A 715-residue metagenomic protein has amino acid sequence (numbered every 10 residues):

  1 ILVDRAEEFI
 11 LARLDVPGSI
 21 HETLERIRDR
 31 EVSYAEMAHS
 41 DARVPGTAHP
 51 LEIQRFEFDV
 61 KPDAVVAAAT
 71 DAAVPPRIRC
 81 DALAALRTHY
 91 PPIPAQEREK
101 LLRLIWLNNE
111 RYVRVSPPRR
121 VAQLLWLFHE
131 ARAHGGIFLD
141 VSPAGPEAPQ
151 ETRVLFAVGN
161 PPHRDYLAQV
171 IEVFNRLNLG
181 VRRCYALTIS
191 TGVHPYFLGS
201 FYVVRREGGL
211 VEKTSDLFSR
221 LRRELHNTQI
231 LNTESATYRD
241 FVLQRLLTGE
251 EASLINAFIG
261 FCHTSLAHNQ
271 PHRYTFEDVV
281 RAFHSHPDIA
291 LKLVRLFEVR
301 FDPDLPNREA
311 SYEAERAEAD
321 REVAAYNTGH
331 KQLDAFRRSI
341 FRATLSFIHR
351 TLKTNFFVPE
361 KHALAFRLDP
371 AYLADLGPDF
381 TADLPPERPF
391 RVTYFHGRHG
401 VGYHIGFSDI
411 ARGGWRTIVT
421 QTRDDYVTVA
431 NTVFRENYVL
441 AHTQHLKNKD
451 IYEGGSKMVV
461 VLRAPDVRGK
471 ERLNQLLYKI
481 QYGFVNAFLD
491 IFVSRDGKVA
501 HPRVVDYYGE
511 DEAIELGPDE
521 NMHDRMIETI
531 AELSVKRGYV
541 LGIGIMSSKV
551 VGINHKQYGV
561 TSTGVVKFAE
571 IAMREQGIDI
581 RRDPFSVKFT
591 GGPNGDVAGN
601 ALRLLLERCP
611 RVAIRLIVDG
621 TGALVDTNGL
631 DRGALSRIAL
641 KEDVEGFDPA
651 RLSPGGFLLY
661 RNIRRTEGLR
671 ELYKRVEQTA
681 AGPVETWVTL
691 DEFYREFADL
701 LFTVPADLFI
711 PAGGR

Functional and structural regions predicted by a protein language model:
I1-R398, H404, T417-A430, Q475-L476 (+5 more regions): Non-catalytic interaction/regulatory segments
G18, D165, Q169, D216 (+14 more regions): Conserved active-site and cofactor/substrate-binding residues in soluble primary-metabolism enzymes
Q150-T152, G413-Q421, V540-N554, G668-A681 (+1 more regions): Gly-rich Lys/Arg/Thr-decorated short loops/hinges at beta-loop-alpha junctions or inter-strand turns that position
V173, S547-T689: Glycine-rich phosphate/diphosphate-binding loop of Rossmann-like nucleotide-binding domains
H194-L198, R416-I418, E471-L473, R525-A531 (+2 more regions): Short acidic, glycine/serine/threonine-rich loops at helix termini
E250-A257, F261, L368-Y372, P386-G414 (+6 more regions): Conserved phosphate/anionic-ligand binding catalytic regions in large, soluble enzymes, centered on
G400-G402, N437-F585: Glycine/serine-rich phosphate-binding loop and adjoining beta1-alpha1 elements at the start of nucleotide-handling
E692-Y694, G713-R715: Rossmann-fold NAD(P)-binding glycine/threonine-rich loop
